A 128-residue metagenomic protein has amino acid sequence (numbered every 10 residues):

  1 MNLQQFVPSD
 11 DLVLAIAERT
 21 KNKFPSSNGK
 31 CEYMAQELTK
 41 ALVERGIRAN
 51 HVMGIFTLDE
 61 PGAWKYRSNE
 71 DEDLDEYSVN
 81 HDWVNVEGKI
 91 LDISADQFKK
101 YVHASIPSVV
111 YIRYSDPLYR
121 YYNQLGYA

Functional and structural regions predicted by a protein language model:
M1-A128: A structural boundary/capping signal
